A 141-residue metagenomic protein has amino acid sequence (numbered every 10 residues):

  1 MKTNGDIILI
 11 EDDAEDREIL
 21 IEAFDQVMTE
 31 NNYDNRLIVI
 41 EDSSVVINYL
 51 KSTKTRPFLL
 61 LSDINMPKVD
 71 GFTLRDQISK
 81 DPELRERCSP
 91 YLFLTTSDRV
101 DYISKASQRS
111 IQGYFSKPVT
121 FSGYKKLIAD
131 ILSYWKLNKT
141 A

Functional and structural regions predicted by a protein language model:
N4-D25: Conserved acidic segment of CheY-like receiver
L37-L59: Acidic, metal-coordinating helix/loop segments flanking the phosphotransfer/catalytic sites of two-component signaling
D42, D70-D76: Acidic catalytic/metal-coordinating carboxylates
F58, S62-P67: Active-site residues of response regulator receiver
P67-K68, R99: The feature encodes the CheY-like receiver
T73, S97-G113, A129: Alpha4 helix (beta4-alpha4-beta5 surface) of REC/receiver domains from two-component response regulators
V119-A129: C-terminal output helix
